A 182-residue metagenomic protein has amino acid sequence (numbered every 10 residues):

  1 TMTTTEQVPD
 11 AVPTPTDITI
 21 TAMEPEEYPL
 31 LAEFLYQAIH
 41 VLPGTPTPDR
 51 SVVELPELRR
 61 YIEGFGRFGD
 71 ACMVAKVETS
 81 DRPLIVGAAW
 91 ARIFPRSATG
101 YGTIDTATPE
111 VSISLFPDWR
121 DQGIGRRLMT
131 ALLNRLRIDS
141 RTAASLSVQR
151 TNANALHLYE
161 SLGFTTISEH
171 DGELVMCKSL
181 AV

Functional and structural regions predicted by a protein language model:
I18-E33: A short beta-loop-alpha structural element at the N-terminal edge of CoA-dependent acyl/N-acetyltransferase catalytic
L35, P48-C72, K76-T79: Active-site rim helix/loop that mediates acceptor-substrate recognition in acyltransferases
T79-S112: Conserved acyl-donor/pantetheine-binding loop and adjacent beta-alpha core of acyl/acetyltransferases and related
E110-D121, V148-Q149: A short, internal acetyl-CoA/4′-phosphopantetheine-binding micro-motif in the GNAT/acyltransferase core
D121-I138, L156-S161: Conserved acetyl-CoA-binding loop-helix of GNAT-fold acetyltransferases
L136-S147: Conserved GNAT acetyl-CoA-binding A-motif
L146-A155, G172-C177, A181: Conserved beta-strand-loop-alpha-helix junction that forms the acyl-donor binding cleft
E160-H170: Conserved acetyl-CoA-binding loop of GNAT-fold acetyltransferases
